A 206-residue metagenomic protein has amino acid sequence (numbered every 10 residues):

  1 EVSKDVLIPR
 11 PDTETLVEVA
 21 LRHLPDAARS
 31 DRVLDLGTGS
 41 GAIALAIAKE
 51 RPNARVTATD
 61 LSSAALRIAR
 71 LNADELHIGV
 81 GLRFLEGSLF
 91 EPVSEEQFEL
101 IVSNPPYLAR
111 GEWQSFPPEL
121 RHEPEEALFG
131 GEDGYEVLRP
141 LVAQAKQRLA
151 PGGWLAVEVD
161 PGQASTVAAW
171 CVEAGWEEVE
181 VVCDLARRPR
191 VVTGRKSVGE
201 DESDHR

Functional and structural regions predicted by a protein language model:
E1-S3: Short, aliphatic-rich beta-strand segments
I8, T15-P117, G162: Conserved SAM/SAH cofactor-binding pocket of Class I
P9-P11, P105-P106, P124, P151: Proline-centered helix-kink/hinge sites
A73, N104, L120, L141 (+1 more regions): Conserved RecA-like P-loop NTPase ATPase core
Y107-V137: Mobile active-site "lid"/loop adjacent to the S-adenosyl-L-methionine
E132-R195: Conserved Class I SAM-dependent methyltransferase catalytic core
V191-D201, H205-R206: C-terminal lobe and adjacent flexible extensions of AdoMet/dcAdoMet transferase-like proteins
